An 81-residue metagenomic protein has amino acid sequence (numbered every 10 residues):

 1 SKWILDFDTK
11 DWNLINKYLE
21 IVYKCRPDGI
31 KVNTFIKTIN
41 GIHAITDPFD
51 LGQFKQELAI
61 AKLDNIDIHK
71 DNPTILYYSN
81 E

Functional and structural regions predicted by a protein language model:
S1-I39, F49-G52, Q56-E57, N72-E81: Signature for HUH/AEP ssDNA processing cores
A59-D67: Polybasic, proline/glycine-rich intrinsically disordered low-complexity segments
